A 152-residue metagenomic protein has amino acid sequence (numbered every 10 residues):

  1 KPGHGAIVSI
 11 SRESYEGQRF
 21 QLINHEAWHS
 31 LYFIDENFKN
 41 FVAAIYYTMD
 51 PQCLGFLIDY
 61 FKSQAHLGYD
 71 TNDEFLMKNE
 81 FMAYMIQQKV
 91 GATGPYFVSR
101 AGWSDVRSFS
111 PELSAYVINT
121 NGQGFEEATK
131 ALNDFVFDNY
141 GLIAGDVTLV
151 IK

Functional and structural regions predicted by a protein language model:
G3, T48-K152: Metalloprotease/metallohydrolase-associated module, dominated by Zn2+-dependent proteases
A6-N24: Short pre-active-site segment immediately N-terminal to the catalytic Zn-binding motif
A6-S9, S30, M82-M85: Structural recognition of the beta-strand scaffold that forms the well-ordered cores of secreted hydrolase catalytic
S11-S14, W28, E36, V90: Short, flexible loop/turn elements at secondary-structure junctions
Q21-I34: Active-site recognition of the HExxH zinc-binding catalytic motif
K39-Y47: Glycine- and acidic-residue-rich phosphate-binding/metal-coordinating active-site segment common to enzymes that handle
